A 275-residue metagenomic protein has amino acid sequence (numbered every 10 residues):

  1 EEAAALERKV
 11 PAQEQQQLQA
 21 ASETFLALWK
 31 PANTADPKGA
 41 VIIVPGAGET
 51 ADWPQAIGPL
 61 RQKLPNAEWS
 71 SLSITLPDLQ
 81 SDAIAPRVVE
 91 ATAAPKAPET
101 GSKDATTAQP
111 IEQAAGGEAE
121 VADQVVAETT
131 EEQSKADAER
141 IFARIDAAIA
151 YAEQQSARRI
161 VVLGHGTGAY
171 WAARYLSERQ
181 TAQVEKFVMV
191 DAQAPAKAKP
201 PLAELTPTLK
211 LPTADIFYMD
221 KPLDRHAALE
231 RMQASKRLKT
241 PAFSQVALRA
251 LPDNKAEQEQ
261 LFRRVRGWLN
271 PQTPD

Functional and structural regions predicted by a protein language model:
E1-A32: N-terminal cap/lid segment of alpha/beta-hydrolase-fold proteins
P37-G46: Short beta-strand element of the alpha/beta-hydrolase
A51-G58: The serine-hydrolase catalytic nucleophile loop
R61-A85, E90-A91: Conserved alpha/beta-hydrolase
A83-Q155: Alpha/beta-hydrolase active-site loop
V162-A173: Gly/Ala-rich beta-loop-alpha elbow adjacent to hydrolase catalytic centers
T181, E185-P252: The feature captures the conserved acid-bearing segment of alpha/beta-hydrolase catalytic domains
P241-D275: C-terminal catalytic histidine-bearing segment of alpha/beta-hydrolase fold enzymes
